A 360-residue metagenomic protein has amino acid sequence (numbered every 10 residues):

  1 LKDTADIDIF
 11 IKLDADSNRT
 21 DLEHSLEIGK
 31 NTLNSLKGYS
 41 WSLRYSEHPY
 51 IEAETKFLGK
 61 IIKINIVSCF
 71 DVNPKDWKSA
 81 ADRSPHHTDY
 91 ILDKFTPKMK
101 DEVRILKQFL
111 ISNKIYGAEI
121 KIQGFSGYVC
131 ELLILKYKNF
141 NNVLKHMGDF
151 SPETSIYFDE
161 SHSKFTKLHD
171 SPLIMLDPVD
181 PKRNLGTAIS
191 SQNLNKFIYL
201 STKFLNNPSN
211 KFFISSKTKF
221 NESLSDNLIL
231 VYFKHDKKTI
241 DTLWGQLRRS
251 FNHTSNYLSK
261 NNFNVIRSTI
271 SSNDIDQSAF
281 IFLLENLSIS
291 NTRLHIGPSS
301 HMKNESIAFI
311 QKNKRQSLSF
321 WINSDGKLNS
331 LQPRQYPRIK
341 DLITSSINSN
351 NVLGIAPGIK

Functional and structural regions predicted by a protein language model:
L1-D21, S272: Active-site nucleotide-donor binding segment shared across nucleotidyl transfer reactions
I11-A15, T55, F282-N286: Short beta-strand-to-loop capping motifs
D16-D21, S40, L92-P97, A118: Short, polar/flexible loop-turn hinges at active-site or ligand-entry regions and domain interfaces
E23-K30, L294-S299: Short amphipathic alpha-helices in soluble, non-transmembrane regions that often serve as interface/regulatory elements
E27-K75, L258, N264-S278: Conserved catalytic core of two-metal-ion nucleotidyltransferases
K63-D93: Extended, alpha-helix-rich binding/interface surfaces that flank or overlap catalytic cores and mediate recognition
K98-Q277, F282-T292: Conserved nucleotidyltransferase catalytic core and NTase-mimicking acidic/glycine-rich helix/loop elements in nucleic
N273-K360: Extended, charged low-complexity segments that frequently continue into or abut oligomerization scaffolds
